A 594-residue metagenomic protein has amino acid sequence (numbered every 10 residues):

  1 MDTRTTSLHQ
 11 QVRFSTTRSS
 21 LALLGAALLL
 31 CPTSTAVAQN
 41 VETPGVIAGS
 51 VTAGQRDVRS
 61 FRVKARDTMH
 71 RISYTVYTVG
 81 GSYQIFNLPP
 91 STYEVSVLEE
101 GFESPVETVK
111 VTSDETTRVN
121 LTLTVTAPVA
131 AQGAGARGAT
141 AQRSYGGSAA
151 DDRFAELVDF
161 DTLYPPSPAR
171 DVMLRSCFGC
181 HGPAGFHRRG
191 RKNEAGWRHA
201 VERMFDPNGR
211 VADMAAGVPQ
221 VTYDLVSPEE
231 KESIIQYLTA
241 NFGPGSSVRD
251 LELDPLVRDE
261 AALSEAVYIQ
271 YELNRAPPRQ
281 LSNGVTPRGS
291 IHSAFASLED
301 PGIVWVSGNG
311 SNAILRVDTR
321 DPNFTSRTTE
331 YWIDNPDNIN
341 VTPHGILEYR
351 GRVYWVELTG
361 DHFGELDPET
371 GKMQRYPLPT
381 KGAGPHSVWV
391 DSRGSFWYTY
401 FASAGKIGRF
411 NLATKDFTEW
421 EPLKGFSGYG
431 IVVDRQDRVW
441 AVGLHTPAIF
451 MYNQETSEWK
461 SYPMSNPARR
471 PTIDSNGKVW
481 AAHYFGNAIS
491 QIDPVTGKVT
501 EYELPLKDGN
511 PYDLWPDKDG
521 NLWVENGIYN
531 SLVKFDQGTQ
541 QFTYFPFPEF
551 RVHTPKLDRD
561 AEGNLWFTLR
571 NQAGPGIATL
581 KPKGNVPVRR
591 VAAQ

Functional and structural regions predicted by a protein language model:
V41-R59: Structural motif
R62-K64, S91-G101: A short, solvent-exposed beta-strand micro-motif common in secreted/extracellular proteins
D67-S82: Short, acidic Ser/Thr/Gly-rich low-complexity loop/linker segments typical of extracellular and cell-surface proteins
E100-V119, T124: Structured interaction patches on ligand/partner-binding surfaces of diverse proteins
M173-A184, I234, L238: The canonical Cys-X-X-Cys-His
P277-D300, P336-R350, K381-R393, K424-Q436 (+3 more regions): Beta-rich, blade/repeat-based domains predominating in secreted/periplasmic proteins but also intracellular
S297-L298, V304-G310, W355-T359, F396-S403 (+4 more regions): Conserved beta-strand positions in repeat-built beta-propeller and related beta-rich domains
P548, V552-Q594: Blade-level signature of beta-propeller repeat domains, shared across WD40, Kelch, NHL, RCC1 and BNR/Asp-box propellers
